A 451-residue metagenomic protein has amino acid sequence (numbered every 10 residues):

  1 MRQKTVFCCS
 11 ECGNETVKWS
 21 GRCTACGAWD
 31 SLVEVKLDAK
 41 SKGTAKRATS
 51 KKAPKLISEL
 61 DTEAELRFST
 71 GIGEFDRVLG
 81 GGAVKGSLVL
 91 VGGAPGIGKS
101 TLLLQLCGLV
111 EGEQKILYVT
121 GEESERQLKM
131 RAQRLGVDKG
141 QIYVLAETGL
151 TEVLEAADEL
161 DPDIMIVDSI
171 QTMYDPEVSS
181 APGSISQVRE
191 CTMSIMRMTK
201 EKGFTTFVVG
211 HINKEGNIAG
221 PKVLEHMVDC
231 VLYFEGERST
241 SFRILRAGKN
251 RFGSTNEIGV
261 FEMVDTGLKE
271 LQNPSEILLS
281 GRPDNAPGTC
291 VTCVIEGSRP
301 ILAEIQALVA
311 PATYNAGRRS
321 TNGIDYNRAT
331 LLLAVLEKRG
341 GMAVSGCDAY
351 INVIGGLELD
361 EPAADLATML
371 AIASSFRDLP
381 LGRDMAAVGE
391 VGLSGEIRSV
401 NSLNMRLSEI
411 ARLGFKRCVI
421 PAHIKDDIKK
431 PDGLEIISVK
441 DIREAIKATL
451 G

Functional and structural regions predicted by a protein language model:
R2-E11, E15-R77, V84-L90, I97-G108 (+5 more regions): Peripheral, non-AAA+ core regions of ATP-driven protein-machinery
A94, G121: P-loop (Walker A) phosphate-binding loop of NTP-binding proteins
I116-T120: Conserved RecA-like ASCE P-loop NTPase motor core of nucleic-acid helicases/translocases
E125: Divalent metal-dependent catalytic cores for phosphoryl transfer on phosphate-bearing substrates
